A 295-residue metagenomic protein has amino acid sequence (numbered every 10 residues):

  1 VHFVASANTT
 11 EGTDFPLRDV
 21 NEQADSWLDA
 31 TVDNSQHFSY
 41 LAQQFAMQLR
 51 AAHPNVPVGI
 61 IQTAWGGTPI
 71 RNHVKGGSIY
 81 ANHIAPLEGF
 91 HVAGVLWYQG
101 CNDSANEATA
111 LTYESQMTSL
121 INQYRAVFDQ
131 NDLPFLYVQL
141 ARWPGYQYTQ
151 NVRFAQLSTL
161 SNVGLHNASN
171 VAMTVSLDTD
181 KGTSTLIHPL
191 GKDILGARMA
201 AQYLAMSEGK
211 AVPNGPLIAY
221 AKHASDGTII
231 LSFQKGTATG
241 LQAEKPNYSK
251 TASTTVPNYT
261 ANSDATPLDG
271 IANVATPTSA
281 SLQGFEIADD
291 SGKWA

Functional and structural regions predicted by a protein language model:
V1-A295: Cell-envelope and extracellular/periplasmic
